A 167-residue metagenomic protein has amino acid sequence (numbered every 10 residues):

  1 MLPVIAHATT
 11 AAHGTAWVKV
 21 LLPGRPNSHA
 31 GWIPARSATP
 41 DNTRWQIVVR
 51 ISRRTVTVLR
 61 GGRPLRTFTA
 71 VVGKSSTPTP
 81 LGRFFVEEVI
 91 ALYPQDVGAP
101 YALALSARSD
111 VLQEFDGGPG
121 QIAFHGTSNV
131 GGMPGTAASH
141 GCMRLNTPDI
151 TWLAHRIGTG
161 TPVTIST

Functional and structural regions predicted by a protein language model:
M1-R36: SH3/SH3-like beta-barrel superfamily modules
L2-T10, Q46, R54-R60, F85: Beta-strand cores of secreted/periplasmic/IMS beta-sandwich domains, seen most often in copper-related folds
H13-A16, V49-R54, G98: A short, compositionally biased
K19-L21, T57-L59, E87, H125: Beta-strand residues in well-ordered beta-sheet regions across diverse protein folds
G24, S37-W45, K74-R83, I90 (+1 more regions): Exported/periplasmic cell-wall-interacting domains
G24-N27, G62-R66, G160: Short, surface-exposed beta-strand-loop junctions and turns on beta-sheet-rich folds
H29-G31, R66-F68, G82-F84, G120-I122: Short beta-strand segments
A35-K74: A structural motif detector for short, solvent-exposed N-terminal "entry" segments of globular domains
